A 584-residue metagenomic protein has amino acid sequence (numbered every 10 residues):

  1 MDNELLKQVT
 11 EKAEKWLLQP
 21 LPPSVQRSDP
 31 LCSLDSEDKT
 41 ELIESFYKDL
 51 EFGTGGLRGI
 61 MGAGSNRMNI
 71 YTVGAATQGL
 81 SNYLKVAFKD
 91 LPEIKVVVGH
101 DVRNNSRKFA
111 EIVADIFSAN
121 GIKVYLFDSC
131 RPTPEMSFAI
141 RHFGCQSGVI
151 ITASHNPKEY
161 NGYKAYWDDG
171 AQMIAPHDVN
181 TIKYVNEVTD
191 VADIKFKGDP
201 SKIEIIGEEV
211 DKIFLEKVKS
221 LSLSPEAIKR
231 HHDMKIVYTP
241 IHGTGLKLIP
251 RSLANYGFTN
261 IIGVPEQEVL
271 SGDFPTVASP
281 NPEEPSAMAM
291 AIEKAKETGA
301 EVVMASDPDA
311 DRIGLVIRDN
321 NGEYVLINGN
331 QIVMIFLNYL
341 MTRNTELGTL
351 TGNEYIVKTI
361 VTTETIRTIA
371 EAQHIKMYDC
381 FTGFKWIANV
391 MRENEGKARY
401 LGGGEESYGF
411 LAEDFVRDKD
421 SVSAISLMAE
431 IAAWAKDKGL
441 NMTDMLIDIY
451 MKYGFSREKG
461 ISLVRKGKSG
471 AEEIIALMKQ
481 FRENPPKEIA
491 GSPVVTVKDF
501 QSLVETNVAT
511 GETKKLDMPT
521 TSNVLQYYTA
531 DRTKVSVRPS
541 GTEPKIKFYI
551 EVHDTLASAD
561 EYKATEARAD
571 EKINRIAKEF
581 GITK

Functional and structural regions predicted by a protein language model:
N3-V113, S201-D233, T244: An N-terminal, well-structured beta->alpha segment
E41-S45, L50, N161-A287, A295: Gly/Ser/Thr-enriched, mixed-charge loops and adjacent short helices that form phosphate/oxyanion-binding elements
F46-N66, A153-N156, I236, P240-S252 (+4 more regions): Conserved phosphate/anionic-ligand binding catalytic regions in large, soluble enzymes, centered on
V97-Y160, T259-G314: N-terminal small/polar loop signature for handling phosphorylated ligands or for N-terminal nucleophile
D168-A171, K183, T189, E293-K358 (+1 more regions): Replace "Mg2+/Mn2+-dependent" with "divalent metal-dependent
V218, H231-L253, G257-T259, M288 (+7 more regions): Long hydrophobic segments that form regular secondary structure
E301-V302, E323, R343-R538, K545 (+2 more regions): Phosphate-binding and adjacent anionic-ligand microenvironments
